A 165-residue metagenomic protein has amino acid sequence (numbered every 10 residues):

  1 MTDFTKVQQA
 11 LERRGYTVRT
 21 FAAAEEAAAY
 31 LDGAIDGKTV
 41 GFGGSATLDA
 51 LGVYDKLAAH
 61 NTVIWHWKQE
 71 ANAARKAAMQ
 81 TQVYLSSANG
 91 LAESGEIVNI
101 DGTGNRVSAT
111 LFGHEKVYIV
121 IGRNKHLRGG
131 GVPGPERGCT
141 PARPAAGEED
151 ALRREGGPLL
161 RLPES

Functional and structural regions predicted by a protein language model:
D3-L85: N-terminal active-site beta-alpha-beta segment that forms phosphate/nucleotide-binding and substrate-recognition loops
M79-S165: Conserved phosphate- and dinucleotide-binding cores of soluble alpha/beta proteins, encompassing both enzyme active
